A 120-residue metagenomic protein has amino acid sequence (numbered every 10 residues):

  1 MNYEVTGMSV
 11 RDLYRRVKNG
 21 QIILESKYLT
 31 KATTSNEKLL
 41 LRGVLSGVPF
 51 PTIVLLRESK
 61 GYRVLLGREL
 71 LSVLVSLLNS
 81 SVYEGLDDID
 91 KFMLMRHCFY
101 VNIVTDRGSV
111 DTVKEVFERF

Functional and structural regions predicted by a protein language model:
N2-D12, I22-F120: Basic- and aromatic-enriched surface patches that contact anionic nucleotides/nucleic acids
